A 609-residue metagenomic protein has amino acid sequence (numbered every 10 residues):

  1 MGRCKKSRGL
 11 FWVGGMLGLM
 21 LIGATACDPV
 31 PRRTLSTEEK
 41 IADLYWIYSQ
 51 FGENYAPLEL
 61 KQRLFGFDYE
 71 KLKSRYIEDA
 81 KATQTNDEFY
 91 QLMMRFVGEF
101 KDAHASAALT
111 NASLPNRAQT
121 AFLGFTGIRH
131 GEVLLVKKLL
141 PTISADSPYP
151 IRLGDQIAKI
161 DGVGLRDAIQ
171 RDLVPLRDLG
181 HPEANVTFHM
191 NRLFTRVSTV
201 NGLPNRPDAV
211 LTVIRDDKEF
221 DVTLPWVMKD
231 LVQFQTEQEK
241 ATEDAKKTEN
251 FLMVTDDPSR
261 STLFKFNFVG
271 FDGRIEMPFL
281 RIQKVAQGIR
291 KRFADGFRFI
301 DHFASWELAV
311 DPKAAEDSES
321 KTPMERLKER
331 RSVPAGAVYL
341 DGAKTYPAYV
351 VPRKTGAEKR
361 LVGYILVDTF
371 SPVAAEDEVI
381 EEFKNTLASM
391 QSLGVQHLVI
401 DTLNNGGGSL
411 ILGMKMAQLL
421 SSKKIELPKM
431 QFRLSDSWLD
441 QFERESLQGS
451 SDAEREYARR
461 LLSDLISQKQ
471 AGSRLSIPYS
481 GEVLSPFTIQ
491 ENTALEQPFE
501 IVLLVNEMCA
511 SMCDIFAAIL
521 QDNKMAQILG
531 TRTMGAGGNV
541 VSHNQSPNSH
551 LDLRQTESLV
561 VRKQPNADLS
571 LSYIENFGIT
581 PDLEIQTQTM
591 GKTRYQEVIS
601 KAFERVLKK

Functional and structural regions predicted by a protein language model:
M1-R8: N-terminal secretory signal peptides that target proteins for export/translocation
V13-G23: Bacterial N-terminal signal peptides
D28-A453, V502, I515, Q527 (+5 more regions): Flexible, low-complexity junctional segments that flank or bridge functional domains
L427, F432, Y457-A471, S558-T580 (+1 more regions): Extended, charge-rich low-complexity interaction segments
I466-I477, N492: Loop/turn-rich, solvent-exposed surfaces of beta-rich toroidal or solenoidal domains
T488-L504: Short, conserved helix/loop micro-motifs enriched in His/Cys and acidic residues
